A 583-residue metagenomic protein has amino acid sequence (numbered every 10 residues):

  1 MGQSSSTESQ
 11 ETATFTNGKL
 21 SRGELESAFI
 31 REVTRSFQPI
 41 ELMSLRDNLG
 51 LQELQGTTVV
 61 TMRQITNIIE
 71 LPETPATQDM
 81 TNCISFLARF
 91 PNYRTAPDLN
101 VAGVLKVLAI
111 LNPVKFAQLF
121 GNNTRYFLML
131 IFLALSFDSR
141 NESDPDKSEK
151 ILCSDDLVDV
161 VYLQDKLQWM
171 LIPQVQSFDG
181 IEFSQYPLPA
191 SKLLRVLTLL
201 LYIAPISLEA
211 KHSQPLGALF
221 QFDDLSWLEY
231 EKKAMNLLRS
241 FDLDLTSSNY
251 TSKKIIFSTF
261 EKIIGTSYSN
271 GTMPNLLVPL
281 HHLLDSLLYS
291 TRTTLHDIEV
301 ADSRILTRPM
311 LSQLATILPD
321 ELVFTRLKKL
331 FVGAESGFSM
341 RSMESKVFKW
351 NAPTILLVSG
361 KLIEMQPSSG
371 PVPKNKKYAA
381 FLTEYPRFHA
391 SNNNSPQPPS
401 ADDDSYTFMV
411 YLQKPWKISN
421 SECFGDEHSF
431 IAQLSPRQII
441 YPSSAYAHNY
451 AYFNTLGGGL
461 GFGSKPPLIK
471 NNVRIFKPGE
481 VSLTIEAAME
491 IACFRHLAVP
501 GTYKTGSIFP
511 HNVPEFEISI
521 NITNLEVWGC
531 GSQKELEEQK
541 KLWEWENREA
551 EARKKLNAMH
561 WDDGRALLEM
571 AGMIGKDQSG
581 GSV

Functional and structural regions predicted by a protein language model:
M1-F15: PEST-like, low-complexity acidic/proline-rich intrinsically disordered segments, predominantly at protein N-termini
A13-Y93, G103-V114, Q118, Y126-V583: Phosphate-recognition beta-domain surfaces
